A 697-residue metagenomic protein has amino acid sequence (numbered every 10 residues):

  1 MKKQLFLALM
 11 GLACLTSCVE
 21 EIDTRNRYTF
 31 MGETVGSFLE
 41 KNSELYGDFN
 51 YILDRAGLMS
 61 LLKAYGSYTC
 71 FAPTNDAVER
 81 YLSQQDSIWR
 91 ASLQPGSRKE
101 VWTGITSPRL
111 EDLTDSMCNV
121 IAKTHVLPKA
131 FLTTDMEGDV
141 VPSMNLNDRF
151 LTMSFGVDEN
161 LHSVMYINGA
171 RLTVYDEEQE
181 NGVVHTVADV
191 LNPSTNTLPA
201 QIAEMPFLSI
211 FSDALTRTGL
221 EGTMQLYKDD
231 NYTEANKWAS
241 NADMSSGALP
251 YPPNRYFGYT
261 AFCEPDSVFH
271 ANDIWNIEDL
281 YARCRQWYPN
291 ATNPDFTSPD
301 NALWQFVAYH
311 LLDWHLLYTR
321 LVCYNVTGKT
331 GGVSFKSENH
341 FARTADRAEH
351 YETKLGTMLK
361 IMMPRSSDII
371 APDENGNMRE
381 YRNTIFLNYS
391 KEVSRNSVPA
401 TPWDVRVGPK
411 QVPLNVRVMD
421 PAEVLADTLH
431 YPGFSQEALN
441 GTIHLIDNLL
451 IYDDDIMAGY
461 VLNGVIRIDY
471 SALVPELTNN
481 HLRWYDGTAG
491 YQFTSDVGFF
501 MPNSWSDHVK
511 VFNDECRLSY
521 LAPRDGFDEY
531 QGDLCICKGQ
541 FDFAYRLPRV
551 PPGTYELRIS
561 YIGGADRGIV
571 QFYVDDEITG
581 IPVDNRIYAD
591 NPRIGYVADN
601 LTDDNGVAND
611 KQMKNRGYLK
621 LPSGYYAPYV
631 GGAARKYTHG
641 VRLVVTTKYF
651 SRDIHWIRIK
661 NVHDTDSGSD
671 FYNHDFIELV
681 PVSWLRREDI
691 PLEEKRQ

Functional and structural regions predicted by a protein language model:
M1-C18: Sec-dependent bacterial lipoprotein signal peptides
C18-Q697: Mature, structured domains of secreted/extracytosolic soluble proteins
